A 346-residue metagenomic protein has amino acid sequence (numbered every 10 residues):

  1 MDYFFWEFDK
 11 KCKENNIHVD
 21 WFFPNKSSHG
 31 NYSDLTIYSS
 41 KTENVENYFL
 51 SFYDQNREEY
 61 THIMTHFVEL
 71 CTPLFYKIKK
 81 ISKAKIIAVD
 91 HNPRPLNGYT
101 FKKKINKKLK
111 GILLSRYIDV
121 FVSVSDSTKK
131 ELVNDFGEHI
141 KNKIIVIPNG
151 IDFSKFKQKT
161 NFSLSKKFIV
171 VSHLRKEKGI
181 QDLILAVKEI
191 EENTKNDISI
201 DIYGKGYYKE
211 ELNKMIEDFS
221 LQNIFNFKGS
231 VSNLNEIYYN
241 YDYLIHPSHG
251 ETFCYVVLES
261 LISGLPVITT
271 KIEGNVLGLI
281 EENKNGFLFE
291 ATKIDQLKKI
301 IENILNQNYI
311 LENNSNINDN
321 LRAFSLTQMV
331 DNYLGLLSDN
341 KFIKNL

Functional and structural regions predicted by a protein language model:
M1-E7, K166, V170-E189, Y207-N213: A conserved mid-protein helix/loop that constitutes part of the nucleotide-sugar donor-binding site
M1-Y48, Y53, N142-K143, G206-Y207: N-terminal strand-loop element at the rim of the active site of nucleotide-sugar-dependent glycosyltransferases
T65-C71, D90: Short His-centered aromatic/hydrophobic patch
S115-K143, I151-K155: A short, active-site helix/loop in glycosyltransferases that binds the activated sugar's phosphate group
N213-G229: Nucleotide-activated donor-binding/catalytic signature segment of Leloir-type glycosyltransferases, i.e., the conserved
S230, H249: Aromatic "clamp/platform" in nucleotide-sugar-dependent glycosyltransferases that forms part of the donor/acceptor
P266-T270: Short hydrophobic beta-strand element within catalytic cores of glycosyltransferases and related nucleotide-activated
E282-N283, F287-I294, E302-Y309: Conserved acidic donor-binding segment of nucleotide-sugar-dependent glycosyltransferases
